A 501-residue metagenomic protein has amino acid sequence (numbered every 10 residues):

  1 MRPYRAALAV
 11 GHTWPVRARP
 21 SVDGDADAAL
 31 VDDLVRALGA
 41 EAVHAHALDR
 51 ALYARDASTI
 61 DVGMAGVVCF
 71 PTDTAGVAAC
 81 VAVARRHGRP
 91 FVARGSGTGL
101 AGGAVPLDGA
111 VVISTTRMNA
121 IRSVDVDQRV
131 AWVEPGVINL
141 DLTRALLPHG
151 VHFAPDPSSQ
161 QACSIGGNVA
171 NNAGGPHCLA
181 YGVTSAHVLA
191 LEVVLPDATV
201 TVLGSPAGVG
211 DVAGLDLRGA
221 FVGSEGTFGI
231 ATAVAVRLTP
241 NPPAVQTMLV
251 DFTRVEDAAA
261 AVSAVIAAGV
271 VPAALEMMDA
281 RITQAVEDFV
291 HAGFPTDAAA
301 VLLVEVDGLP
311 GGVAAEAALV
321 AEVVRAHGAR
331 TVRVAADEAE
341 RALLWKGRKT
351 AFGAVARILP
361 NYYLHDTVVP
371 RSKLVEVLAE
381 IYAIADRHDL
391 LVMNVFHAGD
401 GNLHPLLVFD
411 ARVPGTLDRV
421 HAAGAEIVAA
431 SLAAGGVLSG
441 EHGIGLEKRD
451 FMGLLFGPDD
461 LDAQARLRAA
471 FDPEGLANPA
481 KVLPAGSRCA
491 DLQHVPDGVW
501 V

Functional and structural regions predicted by a protein language model:
Y4-A82, R86, G99-R129, A280-H291 (+3 more regions): N-terminal flexible segment immediately upstream of the FAD-binding catalytic core in FAD-dependent oxidoreductases
W14-A28, L48-R55, C69-A75, A82-R86 (+17 more regions): Feature of Fe-S/electron-transfer and energy-metabolism proteins that preferentially highlights extended coupling
G39-A40, L432-I444, R468-A469, P473-A480: Alpha-helix capping/hinge segments and adjacent helical runs
A45-A54, V236-P240, Q246-A423, A430 (+1 more regions): C-terminal substrate-recognition/cap domain of FAD-linked oxidoreductases
A120-V124, V130-E276, A477, Q493-V501: FAD-binding subdomain of flavoenzyme oxidoreductases
T199, R449-V501: Activity-critical C-terminal alpha-helical subdomain
